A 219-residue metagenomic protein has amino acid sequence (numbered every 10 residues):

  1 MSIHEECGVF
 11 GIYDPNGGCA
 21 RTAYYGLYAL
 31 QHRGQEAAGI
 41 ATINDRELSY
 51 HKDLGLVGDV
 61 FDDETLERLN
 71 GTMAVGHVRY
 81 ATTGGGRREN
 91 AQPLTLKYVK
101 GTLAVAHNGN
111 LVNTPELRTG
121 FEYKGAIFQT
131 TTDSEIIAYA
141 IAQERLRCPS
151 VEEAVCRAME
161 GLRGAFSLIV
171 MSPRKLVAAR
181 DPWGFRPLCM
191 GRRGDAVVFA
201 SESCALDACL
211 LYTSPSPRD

Functional and structural regions predicted by a protein language model:
M1-S214: Conserved short alpha-helical segments that host acidic/polar catalytic motifs at enzyme active sites
P215-D219: A short, hydrophobic C-terminal helix/tail in secreted or cell-surface proteins
